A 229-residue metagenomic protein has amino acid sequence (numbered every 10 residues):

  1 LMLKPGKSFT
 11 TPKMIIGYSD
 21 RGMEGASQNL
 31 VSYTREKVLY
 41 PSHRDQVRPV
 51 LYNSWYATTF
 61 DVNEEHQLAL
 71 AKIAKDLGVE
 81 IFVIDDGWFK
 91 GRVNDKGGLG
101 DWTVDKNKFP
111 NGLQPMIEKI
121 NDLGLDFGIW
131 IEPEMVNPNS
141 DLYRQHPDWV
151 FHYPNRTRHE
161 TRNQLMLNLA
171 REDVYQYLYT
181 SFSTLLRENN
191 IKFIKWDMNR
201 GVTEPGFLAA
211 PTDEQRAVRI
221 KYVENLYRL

Functional and structural regions predicted by a protein language model:
L1-S42, D61: Beta-strand-rich recognition/accessory modules
T10-I15, S54, F109, R158-E160: Catalytic cores of glycan-processing enzymes that make or break glycosidic bonds
T11, R48-S54, E80-I84, F127-I131 (+1 more regions): Hydrophobic faces of well-ordered beta-strands that scaffold small-molecule active sites in alpha/beta enzyme cores
N29-I81: An acidic-aromatic substrate-binding cleft motif
P41-Q46, G91, F151-R158: Flexible hinge/switch segments at interdomain interfaces of large molecular machines
P49-T58, E64, L99-T103, N163-L167 (+1 more regions): Glycine- and acidic
T58-R144, V150-F151, Q176-T180, I220-R228: Aromatic- and glycine-enriched glycan-recognition loops and surfaces that form the carbohydrate-binding subsites
D105-D122, Y143-L229: Active-site neighborhood of glycoside hydrolase catalytic domains
